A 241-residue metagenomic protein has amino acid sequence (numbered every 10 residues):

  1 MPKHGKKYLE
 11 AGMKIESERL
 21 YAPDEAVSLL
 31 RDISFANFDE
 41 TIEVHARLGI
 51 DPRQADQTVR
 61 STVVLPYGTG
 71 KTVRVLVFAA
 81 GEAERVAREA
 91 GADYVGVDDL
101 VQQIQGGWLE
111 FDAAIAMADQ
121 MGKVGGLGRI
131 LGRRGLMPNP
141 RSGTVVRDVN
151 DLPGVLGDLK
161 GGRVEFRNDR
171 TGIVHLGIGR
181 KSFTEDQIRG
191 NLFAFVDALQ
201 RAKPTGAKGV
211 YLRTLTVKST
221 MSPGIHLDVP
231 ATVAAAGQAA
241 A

Functional and structural regions predicted by a protein language model:
M1-R19, D32, F38, E43: C-terminal alpha-helical interaction appendages
K6, E18-Y21, E25, A36-D39 (+7 more regions): Conserved active-site and cofactor/substrate-binding residues in soluble primary-metabolism enzymes
L9-M13, Y67-V73, R88-A90, W108: Short glycine-enriched loop/turn motifs at secondary-structure junctions
E10, I15, A22, G154-A241: Positively charged, low-complexity, intrinsically disordered RNA-binding extensions
Y21-R85, D112: Translation machinery proteins
A26, A87, G132, V217: Residue-level signature of catalytic and energy-coupling elements of molecular machines, predominantly ATP/GTP-dependent
E84-R88, Q102: Feature captures the catalytic cores and cofactor-binding loops of soluble hydro-lyases/lyases that act on carboxylate
A92-A202: Long, charge-patterned amphipathic alpha-helical coiled-coil/hairpin "stalk" segments used as oligomerization
